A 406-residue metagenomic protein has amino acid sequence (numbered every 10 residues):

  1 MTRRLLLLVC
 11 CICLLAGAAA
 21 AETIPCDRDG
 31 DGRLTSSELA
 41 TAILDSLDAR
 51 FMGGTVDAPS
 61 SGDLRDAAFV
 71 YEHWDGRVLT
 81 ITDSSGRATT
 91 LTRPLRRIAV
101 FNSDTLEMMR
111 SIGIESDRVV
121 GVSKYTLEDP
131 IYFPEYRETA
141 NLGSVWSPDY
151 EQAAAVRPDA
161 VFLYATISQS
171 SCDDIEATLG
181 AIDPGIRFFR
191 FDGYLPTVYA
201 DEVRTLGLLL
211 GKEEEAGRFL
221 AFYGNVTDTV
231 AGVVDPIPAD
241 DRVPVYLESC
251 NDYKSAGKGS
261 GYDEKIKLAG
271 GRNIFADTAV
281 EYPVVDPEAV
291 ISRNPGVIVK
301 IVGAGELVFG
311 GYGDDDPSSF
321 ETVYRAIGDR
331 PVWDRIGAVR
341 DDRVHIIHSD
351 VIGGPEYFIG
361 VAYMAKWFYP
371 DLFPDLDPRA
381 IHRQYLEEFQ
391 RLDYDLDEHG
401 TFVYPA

Functional and structural regions predicted by a protein language model:
M1-E22, A42: Secretory targeting signatures
D31-G76, E151-R157, T166, S171-P184: Alpha-helical segments with a strong preference for the paired helices of cellulosomal dockerin domains
S36-I43, L64, A68, T92-L95 (+13 more regions): Extracytoplasmic/secreted envelope proteins and their assembly/folding machinery, especially bacterial periplasmic
R77-I81, A88-T90, R97, A160 (+4 more regions): Extracytoplasmic substrate-binding proteins
D83-G86, T139-E151, T278-P287: Short helix-initiation/N-cap motifs at beta->coil->alpha
A99-V156, A160-S171: A short, structured surface patch at a secondary-structure boundary
G257-Y282: Alpha-helical, coiled-coil/dimerization segments enriched in small aliphatic residues
R293-H345: Flexible, solvent-exposed loop/hinge segments that line or gate ligand/substrate-binding clefts
